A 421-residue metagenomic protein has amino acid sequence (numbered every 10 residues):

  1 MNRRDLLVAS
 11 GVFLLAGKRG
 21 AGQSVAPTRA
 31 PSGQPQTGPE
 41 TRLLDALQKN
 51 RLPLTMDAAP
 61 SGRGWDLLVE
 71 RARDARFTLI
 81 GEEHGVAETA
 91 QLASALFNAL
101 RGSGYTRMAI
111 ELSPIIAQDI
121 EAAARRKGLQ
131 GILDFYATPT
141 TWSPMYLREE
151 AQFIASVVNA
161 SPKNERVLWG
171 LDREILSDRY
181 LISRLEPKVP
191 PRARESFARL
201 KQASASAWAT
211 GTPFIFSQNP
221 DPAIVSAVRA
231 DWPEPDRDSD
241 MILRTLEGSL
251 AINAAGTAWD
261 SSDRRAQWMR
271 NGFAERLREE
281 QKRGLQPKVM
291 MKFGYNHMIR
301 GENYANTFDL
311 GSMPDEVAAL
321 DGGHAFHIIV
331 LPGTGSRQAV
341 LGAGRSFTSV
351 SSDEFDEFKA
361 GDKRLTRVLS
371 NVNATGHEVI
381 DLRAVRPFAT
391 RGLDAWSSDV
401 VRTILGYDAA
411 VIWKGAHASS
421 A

Functional and structural regions predicted by a protein language model:
D5-S24: N-terminal export signals
Q23-A421: Compositional signal for N-terminal targeting/processing segments
